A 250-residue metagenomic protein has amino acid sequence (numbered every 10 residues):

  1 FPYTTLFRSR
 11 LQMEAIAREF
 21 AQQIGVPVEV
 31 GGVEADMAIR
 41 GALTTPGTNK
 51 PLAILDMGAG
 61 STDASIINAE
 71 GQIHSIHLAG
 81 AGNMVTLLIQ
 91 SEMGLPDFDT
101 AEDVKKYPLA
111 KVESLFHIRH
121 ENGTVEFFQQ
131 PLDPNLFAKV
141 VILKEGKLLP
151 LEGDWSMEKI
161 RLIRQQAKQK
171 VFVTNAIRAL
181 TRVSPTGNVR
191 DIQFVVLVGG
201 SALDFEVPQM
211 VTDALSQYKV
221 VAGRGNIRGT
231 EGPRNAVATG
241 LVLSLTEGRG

Functional and structural regions predicted by a protein language model:
F1-P51, S114, N122-K170, V183-V195 (+1 more regions): Nucleotide/phosphate-binding catalytic cleft detector across ATP-hydrolyzing and phosphate-transferring enzymes
D36-M37, G58-S61, A79, N83 (+1 more regions): Gly/Ser/Thr-rich loops at beta-strand to alpha-helix junctions that form or flank small-molecule/cofactor-binding
M37-G41, D63, L87, S91: Contiguous, well-ordered alpha-helical segments that form the cores/surfaces of helical PPI scaffolds
P46-I73: Gly/Thr-rich phosphate-binding beta-strand-loop-beta motif of the actin/hexokinase/Hsp70
S65, G71-H74, G82, V196-D204: Conserved structured catalytic cores and adjacent interaction surfaces of nucleotide-binding/hydrolyzing enzymes
G71-E113: Glycine-rich phosphate-binding loop plus the immediately following alpha-helix
A81, V85, F172, V237: Catalytic-loop motifs flanking and including active-site residues across diverse enzymes
T174-V183: Short, well-ordered amphipathic alpha-helical segments that serve as non-catalytic structural scaffolds within diverse
